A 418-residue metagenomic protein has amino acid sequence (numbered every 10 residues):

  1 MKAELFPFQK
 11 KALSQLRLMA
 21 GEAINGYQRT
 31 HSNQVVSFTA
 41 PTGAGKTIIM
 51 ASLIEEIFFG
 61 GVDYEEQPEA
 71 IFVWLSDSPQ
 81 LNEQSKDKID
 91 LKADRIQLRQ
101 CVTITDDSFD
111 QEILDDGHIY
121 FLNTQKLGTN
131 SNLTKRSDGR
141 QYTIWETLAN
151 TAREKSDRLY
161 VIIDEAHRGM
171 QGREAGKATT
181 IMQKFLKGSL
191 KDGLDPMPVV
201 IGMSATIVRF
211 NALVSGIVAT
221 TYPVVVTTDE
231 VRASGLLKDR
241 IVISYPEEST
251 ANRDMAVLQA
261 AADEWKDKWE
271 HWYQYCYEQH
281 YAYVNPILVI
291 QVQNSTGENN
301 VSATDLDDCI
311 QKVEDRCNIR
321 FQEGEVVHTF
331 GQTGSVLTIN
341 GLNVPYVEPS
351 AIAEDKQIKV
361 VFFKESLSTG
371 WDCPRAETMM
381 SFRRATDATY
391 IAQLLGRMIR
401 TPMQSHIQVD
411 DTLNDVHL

Functional and structural regions predicted by a protein language model:
A3-S32, N123: N-terminal pre-P-loop "Q-motif" helix
K11, T39, T47-S52, E83 (+1 more regions): Phosphate-binding Walker
Y27-L53: Walker A/P-loop
R29-S37, A70, N285-P286, I358-K359: Pre-Walker A (Motif I) flank of P-loop NTPase domains
S32, P68-E69, L114-D115, E154-D157 (+2 more regions): Short loop/turn elements that form and flank the Walker-type P-loop nucleotide-binding site in RecA-like NTPase cores
A44, S76, Q100-T105, E112-H118 (+4 more regions): Conserved C-terminal RecA-like helicase domain
I48-S52, Y64-Q97, Q125-T129: Conserved Walker A/P-loop ATP-binding site and its immediately adjacent core in helicase/helicase-like ATPase domains
M50-F59, D87, L91-A93, F121-W272 (+3 more regions): Signature of the SF2 helicase/ATPase Hel1-core->accessory helical subdomain module
